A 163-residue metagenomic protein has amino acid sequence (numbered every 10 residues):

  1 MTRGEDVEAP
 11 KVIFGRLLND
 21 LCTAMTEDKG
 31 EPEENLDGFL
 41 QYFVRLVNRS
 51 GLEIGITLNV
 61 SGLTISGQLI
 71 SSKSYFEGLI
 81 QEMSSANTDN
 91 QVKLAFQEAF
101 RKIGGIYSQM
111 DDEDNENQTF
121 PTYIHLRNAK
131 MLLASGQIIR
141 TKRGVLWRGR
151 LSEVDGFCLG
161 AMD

Functional and structural regions predicted by a protein language model:
T2-D163: Conserved RNA-binding domains used in RNP assembly and mRNA/RNA metabolism
